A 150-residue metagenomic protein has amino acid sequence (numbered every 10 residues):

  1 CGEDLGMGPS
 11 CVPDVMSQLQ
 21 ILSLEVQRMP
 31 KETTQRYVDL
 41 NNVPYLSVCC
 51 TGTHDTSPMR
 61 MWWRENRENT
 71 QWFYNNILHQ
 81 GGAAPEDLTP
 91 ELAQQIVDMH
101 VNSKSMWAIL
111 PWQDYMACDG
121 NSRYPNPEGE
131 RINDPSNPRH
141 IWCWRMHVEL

Functional and structural regions predicted by a protein language model:
C1-L150: Catalytic cores of glycan-processing enzymes that make or break glycosidic bonds
